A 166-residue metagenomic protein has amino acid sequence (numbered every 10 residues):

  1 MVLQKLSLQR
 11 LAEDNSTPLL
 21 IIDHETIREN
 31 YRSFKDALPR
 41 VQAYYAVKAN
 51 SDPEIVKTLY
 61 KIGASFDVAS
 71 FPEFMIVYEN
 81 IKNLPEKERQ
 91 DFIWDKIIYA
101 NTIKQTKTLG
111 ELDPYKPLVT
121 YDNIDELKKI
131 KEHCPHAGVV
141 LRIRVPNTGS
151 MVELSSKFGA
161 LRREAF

Functional and structural regions predicted by a protein language model:
M1-V119, I124-H136: A charged N-terminal "starter" segment
Y115-K116, D122-F166: Conserved anion-binding
